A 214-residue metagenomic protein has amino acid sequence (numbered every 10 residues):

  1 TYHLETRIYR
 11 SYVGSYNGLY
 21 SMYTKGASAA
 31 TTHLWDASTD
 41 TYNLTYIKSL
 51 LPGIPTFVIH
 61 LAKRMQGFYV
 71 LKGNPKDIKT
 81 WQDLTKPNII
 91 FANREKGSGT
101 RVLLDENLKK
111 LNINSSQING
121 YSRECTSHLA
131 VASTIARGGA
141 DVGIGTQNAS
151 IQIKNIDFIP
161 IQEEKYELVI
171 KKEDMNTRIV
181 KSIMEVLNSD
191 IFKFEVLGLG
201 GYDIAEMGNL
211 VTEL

Functional and structural regions predicted by a protein language model:
T1-K79: N-terminal segment of the mature folded domain
R7-G14, N114-S127: Short beta-strand-to-loop elements that line the ligand-binding cleft of bilobed periplasmic-binding protein-like
N17-L19, H128-A132: Short, hydrophobic alpha-helical packing/hinge segments within bilobed ligand-binding/sensory domains
M22-Y23, L104, A132-A136: Hydrophobic residues within well-ordered alpha-helices
T31-I47, A132-Q162: A ligand-binding cleft/hinge motif common to bilobed small-molecule-binding domains
P52-M65, I156-E185, E206-L210: Periplasmic-binding protein-like
Q82-V102: Short loop->beta-strand "edge-of-pocket" segments that line small-molecule binding or catalytic clefts across diverse
L187-A205: Periplasmic-binding protein-like
